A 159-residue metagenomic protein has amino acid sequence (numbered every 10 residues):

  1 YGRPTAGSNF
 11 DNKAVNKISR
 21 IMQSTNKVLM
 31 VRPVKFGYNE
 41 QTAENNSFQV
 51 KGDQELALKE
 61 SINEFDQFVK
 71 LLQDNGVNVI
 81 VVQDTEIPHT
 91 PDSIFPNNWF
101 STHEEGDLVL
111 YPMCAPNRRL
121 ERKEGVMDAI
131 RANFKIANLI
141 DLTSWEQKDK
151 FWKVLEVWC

Functional and structural regions predicted by a protein language model:
G2-C159: The feature marks the mature, well-folded catalytic cores of soluble enzymes
